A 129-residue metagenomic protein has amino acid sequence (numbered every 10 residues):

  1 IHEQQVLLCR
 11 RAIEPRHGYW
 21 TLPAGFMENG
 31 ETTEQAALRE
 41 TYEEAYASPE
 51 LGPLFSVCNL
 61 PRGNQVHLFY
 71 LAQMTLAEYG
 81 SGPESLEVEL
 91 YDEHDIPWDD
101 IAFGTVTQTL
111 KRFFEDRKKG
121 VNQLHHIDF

Functional and structural regions predicted by a protein language model:
I1-T21, P49, P53: N-terminal strand-loop-strand
A24: Short hydrophobic "strand-cap" motifs at the C-terminus of beta-strands
M27-E50, L54-R112, D116, G120-F129: Unchanged
